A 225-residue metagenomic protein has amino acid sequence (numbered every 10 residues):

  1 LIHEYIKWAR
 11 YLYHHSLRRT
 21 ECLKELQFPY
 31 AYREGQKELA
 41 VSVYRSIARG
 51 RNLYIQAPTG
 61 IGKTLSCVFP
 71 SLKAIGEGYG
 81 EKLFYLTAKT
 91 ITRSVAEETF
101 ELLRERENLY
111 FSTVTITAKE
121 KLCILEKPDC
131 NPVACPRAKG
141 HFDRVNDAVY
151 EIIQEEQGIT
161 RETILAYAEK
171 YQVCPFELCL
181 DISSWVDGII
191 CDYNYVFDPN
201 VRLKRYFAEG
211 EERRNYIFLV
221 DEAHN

Functional and structural regions predicted by a protein language model:
R10-Q27, Y79-I189, N194-F197: A substrate-engagement module of RecA-like helicase motors
R10-Q56: Conserved pre-motif I regulatory segment
Y44-R45, T64-Y79, T99-L103: Walker A/P-loop NTP-binding motif
R49-F69: Walker A/P-loop
L53-I55, I189-C191, F218: Hydrophobic positions in the central parallel beta-sheet of the AAA+
E177-D187, V201-Y216: Short basic/glycine-enriched coil/helix segment immediately N-terminal to the Walker B
Y195, E211-N225: SF2 helicase catalytic motif II
